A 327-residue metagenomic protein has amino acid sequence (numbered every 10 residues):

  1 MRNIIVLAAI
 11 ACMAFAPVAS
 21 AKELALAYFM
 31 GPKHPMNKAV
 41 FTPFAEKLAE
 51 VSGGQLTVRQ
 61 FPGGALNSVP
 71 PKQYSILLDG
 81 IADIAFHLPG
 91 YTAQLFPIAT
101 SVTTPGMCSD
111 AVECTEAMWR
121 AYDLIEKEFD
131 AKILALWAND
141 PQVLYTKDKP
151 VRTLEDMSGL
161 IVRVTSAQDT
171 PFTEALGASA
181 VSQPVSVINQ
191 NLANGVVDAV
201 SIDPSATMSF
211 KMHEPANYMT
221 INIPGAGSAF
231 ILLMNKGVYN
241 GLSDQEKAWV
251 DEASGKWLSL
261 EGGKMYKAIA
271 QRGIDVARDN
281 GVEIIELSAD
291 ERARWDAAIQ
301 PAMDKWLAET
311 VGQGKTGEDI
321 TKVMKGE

Functional and structural regions predicted by a protein language model:
M1-I4: Positively charged n-region of N-terminal signal peptides that target proteins for export
V6-A14: Bacterial N-terminal signal peptides
F15-A21: Sec/Tat signal peptide C-region and signal peptidase I cleavage site
K22-V112, R120, E126-E327: N-terminal secretory/targeting leader peptides
